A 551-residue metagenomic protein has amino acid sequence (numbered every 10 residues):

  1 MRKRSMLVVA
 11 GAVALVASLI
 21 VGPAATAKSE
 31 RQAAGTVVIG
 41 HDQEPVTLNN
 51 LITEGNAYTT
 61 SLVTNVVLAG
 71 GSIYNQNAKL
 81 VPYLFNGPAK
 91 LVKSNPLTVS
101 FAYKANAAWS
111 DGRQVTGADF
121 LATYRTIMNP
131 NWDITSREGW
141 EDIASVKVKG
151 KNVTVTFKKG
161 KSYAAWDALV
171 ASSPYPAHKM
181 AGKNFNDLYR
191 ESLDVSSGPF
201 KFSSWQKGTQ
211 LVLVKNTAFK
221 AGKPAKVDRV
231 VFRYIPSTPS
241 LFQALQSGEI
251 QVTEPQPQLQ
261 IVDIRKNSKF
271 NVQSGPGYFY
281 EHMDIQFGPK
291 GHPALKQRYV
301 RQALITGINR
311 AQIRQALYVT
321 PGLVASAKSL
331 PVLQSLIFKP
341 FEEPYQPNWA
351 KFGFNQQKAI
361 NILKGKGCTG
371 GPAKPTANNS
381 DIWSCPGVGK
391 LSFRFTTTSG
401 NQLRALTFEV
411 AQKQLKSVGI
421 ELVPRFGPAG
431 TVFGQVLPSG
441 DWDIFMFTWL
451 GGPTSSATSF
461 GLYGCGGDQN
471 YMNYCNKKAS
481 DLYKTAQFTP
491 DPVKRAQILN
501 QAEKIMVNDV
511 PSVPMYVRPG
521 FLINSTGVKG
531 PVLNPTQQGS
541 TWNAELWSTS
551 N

Functional and structural regions predicted by a protein language model:
E30, R314, S417-F433, T458-T526 (+1 more regions): Extracytoplasmic/peripheral linker and loop segments enriched in polar/acidic and small residues with frequent Thr/Pro
Q32, S100-A102, S136-A181, S204-Q206: Surface-exposed binding/hinge segments that line and control ligand-binding clefts or catalytic entry sites
I39-G40, G112, F395, L406 (+2 more regions): Periplasmic binding protein-like
G40-S94, R125, V195-S196: N-terminal lobe/hinge region of extracytoplasmic solute-binding protein
N65, Q76, V170-A225, R229-V231 (+2 more regions): Gly/Pro-rich hinge or "lid" segments in bacterial periplasmic/extracellular proteins
F200, A325-A377, S399-R404: Structural transition elements
T217-D263, G400, Q412-K413, E421-V423 (+1 more regions): Ligand-site clamp/hinge motif
L522-N551: Long beta-strand-rich cores associated with HINT superfamily self-processing modules
